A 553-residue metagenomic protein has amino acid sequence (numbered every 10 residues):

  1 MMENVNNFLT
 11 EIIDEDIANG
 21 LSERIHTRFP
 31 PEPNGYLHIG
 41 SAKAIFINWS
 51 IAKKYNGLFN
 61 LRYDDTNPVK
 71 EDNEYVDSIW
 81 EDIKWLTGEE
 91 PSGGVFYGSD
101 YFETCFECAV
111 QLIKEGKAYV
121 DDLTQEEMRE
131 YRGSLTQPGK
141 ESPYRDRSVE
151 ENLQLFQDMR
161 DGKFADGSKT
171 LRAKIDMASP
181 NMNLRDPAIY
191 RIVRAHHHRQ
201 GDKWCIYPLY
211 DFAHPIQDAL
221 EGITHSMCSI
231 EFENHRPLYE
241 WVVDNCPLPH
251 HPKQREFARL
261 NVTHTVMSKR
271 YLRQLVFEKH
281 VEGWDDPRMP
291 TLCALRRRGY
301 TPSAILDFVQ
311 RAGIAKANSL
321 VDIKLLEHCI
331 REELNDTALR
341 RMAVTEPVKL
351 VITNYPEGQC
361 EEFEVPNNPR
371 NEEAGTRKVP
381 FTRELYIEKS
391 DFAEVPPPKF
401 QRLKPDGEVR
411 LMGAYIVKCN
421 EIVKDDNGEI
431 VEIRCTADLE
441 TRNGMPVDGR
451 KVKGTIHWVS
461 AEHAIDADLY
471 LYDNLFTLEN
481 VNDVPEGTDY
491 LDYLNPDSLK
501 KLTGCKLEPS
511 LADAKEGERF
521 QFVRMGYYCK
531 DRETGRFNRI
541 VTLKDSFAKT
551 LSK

Functional and structural regions predicted by a protein language model:
V5-D14, A18-S78, H196-S229: N-terminal catalytic cores of NTP/NDP-binding nucleotidyl/phosphoryl-transfer enzymes
A18-S22, S50-L58, K84-P91, A219 (+2 more regions): Secondary-structure transition/capping motifs at alpha-helix termini and the adjoining loop/turn into the next element
G20, N48, I79, L112 (+4 more regions): Residue-level signal for inorganic ion chemistry
P30-N34, R62-K70, G93-E103, E126-E127 (+5 more regions): Conserved short loop/turn motifs at secondary-structure junctions
D65-N67, N73, Y97, Q111-L272 (+4 more regions): Active-site cores that bind ATP or allylic diphosphates and position pyrophosphate for catalysis
Y75-F102, C108-A109, G116-Y119: A glycine-rich helix N-cap at a beta->alpha junction
F232-R236, E240-V242, L306, Q310-G313 (+1 more regions): Core subunits and conserved enzymes of cellular information-processing and envelope-translocation systems across
H250-C329, E333: Long, charged, mostly alpha-helical binding arms that flank functional sites
